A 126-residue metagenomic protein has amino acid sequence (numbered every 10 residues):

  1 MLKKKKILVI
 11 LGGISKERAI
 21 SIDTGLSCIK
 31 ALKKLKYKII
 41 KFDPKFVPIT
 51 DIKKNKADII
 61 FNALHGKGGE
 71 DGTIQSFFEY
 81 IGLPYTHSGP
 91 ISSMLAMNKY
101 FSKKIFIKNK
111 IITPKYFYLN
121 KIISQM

Functional and structural regions predicted by a protein language model:
M1-F101, K108, N120-Q125: ATP-binding N-terminal substructure of ATP-dependent carboxylate-amine bond-forming enzymes
I105-T113: Basic phosphate/pyrophosphate-binding loop/patch that engages nucleotide-derived ligands
T113-P114, S124-M126: Short, intrinsically disordered, charge-balanced linker/junction segments flanking boundaries in proteins
F117: Phosphate/pyrophosphate-binding betaalpha-module
